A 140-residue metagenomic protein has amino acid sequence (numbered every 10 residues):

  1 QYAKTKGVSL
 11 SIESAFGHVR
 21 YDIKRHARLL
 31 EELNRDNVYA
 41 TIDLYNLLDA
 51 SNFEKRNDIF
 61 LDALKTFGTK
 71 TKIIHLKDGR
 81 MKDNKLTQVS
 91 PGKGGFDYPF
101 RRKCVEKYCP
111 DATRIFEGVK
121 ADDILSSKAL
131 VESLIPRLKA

Functional and structural regions predicted by a protein language model:
Q1-A40: Active-site acidic/histidine proton-transfer and metal-coordination neighborhood in alpha/beta enzyme cores
Q1-K4, A27-E31, L64, G68 (+3 more regions): A structural alpha-helix within SAM-dependent methyltransferase catalytic domains
Q1-S9, N46-D49, D111-T113, A121: Structural motif corresponding to the early beta-alpha repeats
L10-I12, V38-D43, K72-L76, A112-E117: Hydrophobic faces of well-ordered beta-strands that scaffold small-molecule active sites in alpha/beta enzyme cores
A15-F16, Y45-N46, R80, V119: Catalytic metal-binding/acid-base residues of hydrolase active sites
G17-R20, L48-A50, D122-D123: Short, small-residue-enriched loops and turns at beta-alpha junctions that line or gate enzyme active sites
I23, N46-D111: Gly/Pro-rich active-site loop or hairpin
I124-A140: C-terminal helical cap(s) of enzyme catalytic domains, especially alpha/beta-barrels
